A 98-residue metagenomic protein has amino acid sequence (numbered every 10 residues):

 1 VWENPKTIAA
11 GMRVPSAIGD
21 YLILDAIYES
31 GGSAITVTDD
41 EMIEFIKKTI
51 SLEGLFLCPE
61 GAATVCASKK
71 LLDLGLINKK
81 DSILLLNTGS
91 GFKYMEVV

Functional and structural regions predicted by a protein language model:
V1-K6, A63-V98: Phosphate-binding loop/pocket of nucleotide- and phosphate-handling active sites
V1-L57, V98: Active-site/ligand-binding loops adjacent to catalytic centers
V37, C58-E60, L86-T88: Generic beta-strand/beta-sheet core signal
